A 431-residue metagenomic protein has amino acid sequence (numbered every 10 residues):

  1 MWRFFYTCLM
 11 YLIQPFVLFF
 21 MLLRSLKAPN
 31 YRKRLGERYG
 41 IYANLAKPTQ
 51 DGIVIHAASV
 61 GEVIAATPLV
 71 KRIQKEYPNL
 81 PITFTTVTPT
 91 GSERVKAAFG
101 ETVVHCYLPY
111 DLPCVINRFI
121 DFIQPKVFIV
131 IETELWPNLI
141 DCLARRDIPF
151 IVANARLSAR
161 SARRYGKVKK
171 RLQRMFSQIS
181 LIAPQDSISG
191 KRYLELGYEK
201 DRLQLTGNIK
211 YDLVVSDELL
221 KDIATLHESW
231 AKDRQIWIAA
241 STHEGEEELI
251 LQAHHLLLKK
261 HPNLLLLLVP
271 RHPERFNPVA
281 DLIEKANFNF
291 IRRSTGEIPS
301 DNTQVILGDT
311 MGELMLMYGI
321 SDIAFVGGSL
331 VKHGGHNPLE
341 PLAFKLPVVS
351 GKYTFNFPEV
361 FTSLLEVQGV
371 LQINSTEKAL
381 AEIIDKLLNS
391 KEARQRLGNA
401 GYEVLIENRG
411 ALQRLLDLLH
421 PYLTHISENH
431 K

Functional and structural regions predicted by a protein language model:
M1-K431: Nucleotide-activated sugar donor-binding and catalytic core shared by glycosyltransferases and related lipid-linked
